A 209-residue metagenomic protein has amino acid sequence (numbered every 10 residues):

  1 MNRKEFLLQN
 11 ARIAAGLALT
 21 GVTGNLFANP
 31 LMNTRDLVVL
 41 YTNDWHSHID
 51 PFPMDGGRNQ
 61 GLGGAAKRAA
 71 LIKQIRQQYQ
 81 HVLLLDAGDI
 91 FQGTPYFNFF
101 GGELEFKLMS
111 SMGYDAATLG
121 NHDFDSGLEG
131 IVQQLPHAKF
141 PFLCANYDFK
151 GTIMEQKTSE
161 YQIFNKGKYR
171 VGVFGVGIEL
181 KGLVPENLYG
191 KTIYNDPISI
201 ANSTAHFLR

Functional and structural regions predicted by a protein language model:
N2-R209: Acidic, metal/ion-coordinating pockets
